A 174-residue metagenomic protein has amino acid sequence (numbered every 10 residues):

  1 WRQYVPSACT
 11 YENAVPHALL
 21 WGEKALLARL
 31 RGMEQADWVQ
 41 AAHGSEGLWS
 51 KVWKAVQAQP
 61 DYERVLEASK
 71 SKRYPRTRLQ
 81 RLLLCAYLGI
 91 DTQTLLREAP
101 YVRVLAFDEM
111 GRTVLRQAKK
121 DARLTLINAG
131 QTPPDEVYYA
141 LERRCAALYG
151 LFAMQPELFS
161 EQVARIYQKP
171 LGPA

Functional and structural regions predicted by a protein language model:
W1-A174: Active-site cores that bind ATP or allylic diphosphates and position pyrophosphate for catalysis
